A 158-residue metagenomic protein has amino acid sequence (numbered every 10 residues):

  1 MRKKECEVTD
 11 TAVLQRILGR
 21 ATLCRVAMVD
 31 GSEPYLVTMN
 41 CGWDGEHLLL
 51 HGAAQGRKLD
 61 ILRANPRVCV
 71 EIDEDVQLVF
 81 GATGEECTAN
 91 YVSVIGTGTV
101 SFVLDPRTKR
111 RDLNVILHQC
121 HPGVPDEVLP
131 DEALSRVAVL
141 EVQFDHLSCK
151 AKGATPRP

Functional and structural regions predicted by a protein language model:
M1-G19: Extreme N-terminal tail/first-helix region
R2-E5, D75-P158: Charged, gly/pro-rich active-site loop segments
V8, R20-R25, P122-P125: Short Pro/Gly-enriched beta-strand edge/turn motifs at strand-loop
G19, I61-V68, V115-P122: Short, intrinsically disordered, mixed-charge
A21-A54: Short beta-strand segments
L23, L36-T38, R67, Y91 (+2 more regions): Broad gene-expression machinery/nucleic-acid interaction feature
G42-L78: A short mixed-secondary-structure module that forms the rim of ligand-binding clefts
